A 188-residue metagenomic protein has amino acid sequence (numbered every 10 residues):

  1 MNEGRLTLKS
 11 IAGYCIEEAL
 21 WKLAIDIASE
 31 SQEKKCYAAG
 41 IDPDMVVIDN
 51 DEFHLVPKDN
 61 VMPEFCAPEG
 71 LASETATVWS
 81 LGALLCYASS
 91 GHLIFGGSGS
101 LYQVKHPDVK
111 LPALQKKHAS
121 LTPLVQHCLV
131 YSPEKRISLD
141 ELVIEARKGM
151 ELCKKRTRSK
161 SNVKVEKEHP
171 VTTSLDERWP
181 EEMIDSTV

Functional and structural regions predicted by a protein language model:
I11-L23: Activation segment of protein kinase catalytic domains, centered on the conserved DFG
S31-D49: Catalytic-loop of the protein kinase fold
A88-H92: Hydrophobic anchor on a C-lobe helix of Hanks-type protein kinase catalytic domains
V104-K116: Short proline-rich PxxP-based motifs
K116-L129: Conserved C-terminal C-lobe helix
V130-K155: Terminal C-lobe "cap" of eukaryotic-type protein kinase domains
C153-V188: Regulatory extensions appended to serine/threonine kinase catalytic cores
